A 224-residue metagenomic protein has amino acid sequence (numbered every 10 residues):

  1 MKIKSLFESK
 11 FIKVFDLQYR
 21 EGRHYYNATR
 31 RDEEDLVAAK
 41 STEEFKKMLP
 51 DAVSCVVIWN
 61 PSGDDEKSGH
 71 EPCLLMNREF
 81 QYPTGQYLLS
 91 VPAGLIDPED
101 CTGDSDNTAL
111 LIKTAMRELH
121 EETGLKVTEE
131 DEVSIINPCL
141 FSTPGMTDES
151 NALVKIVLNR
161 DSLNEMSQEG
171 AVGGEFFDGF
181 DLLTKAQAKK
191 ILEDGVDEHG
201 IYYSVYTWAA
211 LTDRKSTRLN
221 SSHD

Functional and structural regions predicted by a protein language model:
M1-L88, L95-E121, L125-Q168, D181 (+2 more regions): N-terminal leader/linker segments that precede catalytic domains of diphosphate-processing enzymes
D178: A conserved catalytic-core signature of glycosyltransferases
L219-D224: Short "domain-exit" segments at the C-terminal end of structured domains
